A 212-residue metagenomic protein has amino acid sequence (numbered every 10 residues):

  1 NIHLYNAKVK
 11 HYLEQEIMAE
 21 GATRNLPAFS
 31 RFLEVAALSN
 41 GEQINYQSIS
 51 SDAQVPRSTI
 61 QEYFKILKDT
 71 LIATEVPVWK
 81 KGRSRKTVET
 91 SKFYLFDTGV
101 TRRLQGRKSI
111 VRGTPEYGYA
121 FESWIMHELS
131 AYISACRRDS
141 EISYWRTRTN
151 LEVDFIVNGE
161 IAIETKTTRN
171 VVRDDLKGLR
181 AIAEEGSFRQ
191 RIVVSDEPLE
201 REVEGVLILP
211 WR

Functional and structural regions predicted by a protein language model:
I2-I161: Accessory nucleic acid-recognition modules appended to NTPase machines
E141, Q190, G205-L207: Conserved beta-strand segments of alpha/beta enzyme cores
R146, V194-S195: Short beta-strand/turn micro-motifs composed of small residues that flank or help shape donor/cofactor-binding pockets
E152-V153, V171-D174, L199-V203: Short active-site-adjacent structural elements
N158-V171: Active-site ExK catalytic segment of metal-dependent nucleases
A162, I192-V193: Structural beta-sheet core signal
R173-S187, R191: Short, charged, amphipathic alpha-helix that recurs within catalytic cores of restriction-modification and other
P198-R212: Domain-level recognition of nuclease-like catalytic cores that cleave nucleotide substrates
